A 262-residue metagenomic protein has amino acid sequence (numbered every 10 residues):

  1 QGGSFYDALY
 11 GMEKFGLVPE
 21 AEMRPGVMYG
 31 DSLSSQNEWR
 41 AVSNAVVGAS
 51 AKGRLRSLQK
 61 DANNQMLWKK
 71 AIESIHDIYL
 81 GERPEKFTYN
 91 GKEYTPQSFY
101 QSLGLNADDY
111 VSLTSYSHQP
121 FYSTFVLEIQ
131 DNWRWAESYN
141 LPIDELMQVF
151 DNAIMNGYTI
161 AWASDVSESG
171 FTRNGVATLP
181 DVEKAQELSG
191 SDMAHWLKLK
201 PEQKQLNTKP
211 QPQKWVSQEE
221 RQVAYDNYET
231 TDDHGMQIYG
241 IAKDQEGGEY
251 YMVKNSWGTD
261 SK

Functional and structural regions predicted by a protein language model:
Q1-K262: Catalytic-core signature of thiol
